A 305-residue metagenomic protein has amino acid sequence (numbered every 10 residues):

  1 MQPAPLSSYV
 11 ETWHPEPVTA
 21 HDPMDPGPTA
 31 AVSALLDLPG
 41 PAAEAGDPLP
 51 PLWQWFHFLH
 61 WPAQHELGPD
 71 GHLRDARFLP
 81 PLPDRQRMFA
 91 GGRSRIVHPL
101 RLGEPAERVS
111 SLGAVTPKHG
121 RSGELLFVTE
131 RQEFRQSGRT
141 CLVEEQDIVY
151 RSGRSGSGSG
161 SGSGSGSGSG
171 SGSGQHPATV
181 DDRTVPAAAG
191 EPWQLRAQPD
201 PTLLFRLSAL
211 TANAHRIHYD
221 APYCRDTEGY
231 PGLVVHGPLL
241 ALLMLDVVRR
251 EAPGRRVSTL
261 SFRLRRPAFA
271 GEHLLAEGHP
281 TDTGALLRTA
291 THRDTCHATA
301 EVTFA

Functional and structural regions predicted by a protein language model:
M1-P105: Hydrophobic, proline/glycine-rich low-complexity stretches
Q2-P17, F89-P199, L264-A305: HotDog/MaoC-like acyl-thioester-processing domains
Q2-P48, V180-L240, V247-R250: A contiguous, surface-exposed recognition patch within enzymatic or periplasmic domains that forms
T12, P23, Q54-H57, Q86-M88 (+12 more regions): Residue-level preference for alpha-helix termini and adjacent loops
E44-D47, E124, R256, L260: Short, surface-exposed helix-loop/turn micro-motifs enriched in polar/charged residues
H218, C224-T283, R288-E301: Catalytic-pocket segment enriched in acidic/His residues
